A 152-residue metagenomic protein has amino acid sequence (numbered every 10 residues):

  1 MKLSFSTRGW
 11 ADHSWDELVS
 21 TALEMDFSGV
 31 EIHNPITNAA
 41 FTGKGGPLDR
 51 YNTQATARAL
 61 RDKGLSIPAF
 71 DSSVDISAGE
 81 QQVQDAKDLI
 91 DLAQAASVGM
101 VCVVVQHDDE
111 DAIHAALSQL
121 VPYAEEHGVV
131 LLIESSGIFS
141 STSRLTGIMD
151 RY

Functional and structural regions predicted by a protein language model:
M1-S4: Extreme N-terminal starter segment of soluble prokaryotic enzymes
T7-H13: Short polar catalytic/cofactor-binding loops
R8, H33-P35, S72-D75: Acidic/polar N-terminal loop/beta-strand segments that form early-domain functional surfaces
D12, N38-A39, I76, E110: Flexible, glycine-rich phosphate/dinucleotide-binding loops and adjacent beta-alpha linkers at cofactor/substrate
D16-T37, L92-G99: Catalytic domains of carbohydrate-active enzymes, especially glycoside hydrolases
E17, Q54, R58-S66, S72-Y152: Active-site acidic/histidine proton-transfer and metal-coordination neighborhood in alpha/beta enzyme cores
T21-A22, P47, I148-D150: Glycine-rich, phosphate-binding/catalytic loops in enzymes
E31-R61, D108: Glycine-rich, proline-tolerant flexible connector loops at the mouths of alpha/beta enzymes
